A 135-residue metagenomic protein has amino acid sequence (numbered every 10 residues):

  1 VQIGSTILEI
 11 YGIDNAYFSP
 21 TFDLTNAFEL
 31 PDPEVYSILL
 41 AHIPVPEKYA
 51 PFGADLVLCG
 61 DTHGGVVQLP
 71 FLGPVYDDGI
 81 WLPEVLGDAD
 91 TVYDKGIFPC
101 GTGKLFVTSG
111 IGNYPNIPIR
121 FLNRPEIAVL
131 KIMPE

Functional and structural regions predicted by a protein language model:
Q2-I3, A54: N-terminal low-complexity Pro/Gly-rich stretches
I3-A41, P46-K48, I117-P125: Binuclear metal-dependent hydrolase catalytic cores centered on His/Asp/Glu-rich metal-binding motifs
P44-A128: Conserved beta-sheet core of the metallophosphoesterase superfamily
L130-E135: Short beta-strand-to-coil "C-cap" segments at the C-terminal boundary of structured domains/repeats, marking
